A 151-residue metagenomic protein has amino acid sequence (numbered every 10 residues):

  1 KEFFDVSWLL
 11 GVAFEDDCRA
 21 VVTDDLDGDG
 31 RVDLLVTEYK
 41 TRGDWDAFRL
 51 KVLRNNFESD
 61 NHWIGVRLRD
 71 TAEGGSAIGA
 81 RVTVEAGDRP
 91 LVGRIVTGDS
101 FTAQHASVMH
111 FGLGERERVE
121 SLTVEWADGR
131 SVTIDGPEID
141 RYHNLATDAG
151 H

Functional and structural regions predicted by a protein language model:
E2, W8-D17, R31-H151: Gly/Ser/Thr/Pro-enriched helix-cap/hinge segments flanking short amphipathic alpha-helices
C18-V22: Signature of short aromatic-glycine-proline-rich micro-motifs recurring in repeat-based ectodomains
T23-D29: Acidic, divalent-cation-chelating loop motifs in proteins
